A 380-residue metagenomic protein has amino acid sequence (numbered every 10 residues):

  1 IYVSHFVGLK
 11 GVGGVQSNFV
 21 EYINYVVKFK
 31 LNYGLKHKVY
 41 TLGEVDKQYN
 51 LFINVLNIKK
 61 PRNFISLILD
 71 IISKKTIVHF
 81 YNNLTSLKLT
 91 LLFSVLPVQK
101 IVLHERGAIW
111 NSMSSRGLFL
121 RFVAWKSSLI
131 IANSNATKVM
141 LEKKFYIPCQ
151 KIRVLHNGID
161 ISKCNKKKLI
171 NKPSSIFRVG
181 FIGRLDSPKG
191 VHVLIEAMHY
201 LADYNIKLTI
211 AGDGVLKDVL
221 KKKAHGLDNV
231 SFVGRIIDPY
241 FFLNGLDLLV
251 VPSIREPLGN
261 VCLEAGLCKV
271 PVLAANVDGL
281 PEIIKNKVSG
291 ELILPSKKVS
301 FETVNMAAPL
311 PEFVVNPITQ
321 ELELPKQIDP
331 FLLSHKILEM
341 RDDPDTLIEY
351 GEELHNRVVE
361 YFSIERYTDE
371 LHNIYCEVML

Functional and structural regions predicted by a protein language model:
Y2-N63, G214, I374: N-terminal strand-loop element at the rim of the active site of nucleotide-sugar-dependent glycosyltransferases
G13-E21, F181-Y200, V215-V219: A conserved mid-protein helix/loop that constitutes part of the nucleotide-sugar donor-binding site
I72, V102-A132, V139, Y146-I147: A conserved, positively charged/aromatic
F80-L87, E105-A108: Short His-centered aromatic/hydrophobic patch
A136, G158: Carbohydrate-associated surface elements
R235, I254: Aromatic "clamp/platform" in nucleotide-sugar-dependent glycosyltransferases that forms part of the donor/acceptor
P271-A274, I284, E291-I293: Short hydrophobic beta-strand element within catalytic cores of glycosyltransferases and related nucleotide-activated
T319, L332, L338-E339, T346-Y361: A short, well-ordered alpha-helix in the C-terminal region of glycosyltransferases
